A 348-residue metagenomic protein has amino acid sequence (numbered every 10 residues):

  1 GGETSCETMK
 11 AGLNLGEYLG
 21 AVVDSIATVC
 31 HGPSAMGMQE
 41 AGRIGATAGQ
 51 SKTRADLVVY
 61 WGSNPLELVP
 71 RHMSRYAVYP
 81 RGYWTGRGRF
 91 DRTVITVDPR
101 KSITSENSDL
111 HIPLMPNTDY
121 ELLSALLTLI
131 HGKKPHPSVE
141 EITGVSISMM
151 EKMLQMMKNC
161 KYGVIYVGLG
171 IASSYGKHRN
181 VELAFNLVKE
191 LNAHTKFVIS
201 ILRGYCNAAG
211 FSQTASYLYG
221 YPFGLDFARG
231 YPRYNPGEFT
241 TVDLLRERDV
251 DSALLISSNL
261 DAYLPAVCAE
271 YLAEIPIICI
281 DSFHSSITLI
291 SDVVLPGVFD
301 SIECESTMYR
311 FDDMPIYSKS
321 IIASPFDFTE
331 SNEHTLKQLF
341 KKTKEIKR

Functional and structural regions predicted by a protein language model:
G1-G45, G49: Long, structured ligand/cofactor-binding scaffold of large enzymes
T28-K196, L218-R348: Non-catalytic alpha/beta scaffold blocks inside enzyme catalytic domains
T195-A215: Short, conserved secondary-structure transition motifs
